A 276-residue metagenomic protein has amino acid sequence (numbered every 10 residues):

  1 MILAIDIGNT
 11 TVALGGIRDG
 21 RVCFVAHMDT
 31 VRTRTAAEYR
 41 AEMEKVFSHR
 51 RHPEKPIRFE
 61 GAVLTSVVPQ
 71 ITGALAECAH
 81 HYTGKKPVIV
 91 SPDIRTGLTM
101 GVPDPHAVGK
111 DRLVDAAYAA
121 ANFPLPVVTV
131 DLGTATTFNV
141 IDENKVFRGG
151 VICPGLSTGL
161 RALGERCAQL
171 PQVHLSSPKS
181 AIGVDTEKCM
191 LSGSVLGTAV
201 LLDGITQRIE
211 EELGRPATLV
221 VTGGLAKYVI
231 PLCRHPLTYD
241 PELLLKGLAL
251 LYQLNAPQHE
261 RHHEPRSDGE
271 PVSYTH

Functional and structural regions predicted by a protein language model:
I2-D6, V63, V127-D131, V220: Short glycine-aspartate micro-motif
I2-K45, N144-P171, S176-S180: Short glycine-rich, Thr/Ser-proximal phosphate-binding strand/loop in the N-terminal lobe of ATP-dependent enzymes
A26, R32, P178-T218, P236-T238: Adenine-nucleotide phosphate-binding core of ATP-dependent small-molecule kinases
M43-E60, T206-P216: Phosphate/pyrophosphate-binding loops at sites that engage ATP/ADP/AMP, CoA/4′-phosphopantetheine, polyphosphate
H52-A107, N144-G150, G155-L156, V184-V195 (+3 more regions): Short beta-strand-loop/turn "lid" adjacent to the catalytic site in phosphate-handling enzymes
K85-I89, I94-R166, V195-R208, P241 (+1 more regions): Phosphate-binding/catalytic loop of phosphoryl-transfer enzymes
A120, A168, L237-E264, D268-E270: Glycine-rich phosphate-binding/hydrolytic loop that grips phosphoryl groups
Y274-H276: Conserved small/polar residues in nucleotide/adenosyl-binding loops
